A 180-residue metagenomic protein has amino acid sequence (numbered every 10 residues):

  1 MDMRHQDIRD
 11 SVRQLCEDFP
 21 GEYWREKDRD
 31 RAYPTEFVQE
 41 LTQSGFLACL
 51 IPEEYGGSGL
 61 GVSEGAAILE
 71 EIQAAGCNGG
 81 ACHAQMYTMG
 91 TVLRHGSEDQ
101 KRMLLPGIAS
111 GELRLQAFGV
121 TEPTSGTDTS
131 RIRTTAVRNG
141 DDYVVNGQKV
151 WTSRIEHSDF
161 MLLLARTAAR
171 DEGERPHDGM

Functional and structural regions predicted by a protein language model:
M1-C82, M103, G107: Amphipathic, small/basic residue-rich leader segments at the start of a protein or domain
G80-D99, G126: N-terminal glycine-rich flavin-associated loop
G96-A109, L113: A generic, well-ordered mixed alpha/beta core segment in the N-terminal half of proteins
G111-V120, L164: A short, Trp-centered hydrophobic/proline-enriched beta-strand micro-motif
T127-D128, Y143: Hydrophobic, small-residue-rich alpha-helical packing segments that form membrane-like cores
T134-V137: A structural signal for short hydrophobic beta-strand segments in well-ordered beta-sheet cores
N146-M180: A short core secondary-structure module
